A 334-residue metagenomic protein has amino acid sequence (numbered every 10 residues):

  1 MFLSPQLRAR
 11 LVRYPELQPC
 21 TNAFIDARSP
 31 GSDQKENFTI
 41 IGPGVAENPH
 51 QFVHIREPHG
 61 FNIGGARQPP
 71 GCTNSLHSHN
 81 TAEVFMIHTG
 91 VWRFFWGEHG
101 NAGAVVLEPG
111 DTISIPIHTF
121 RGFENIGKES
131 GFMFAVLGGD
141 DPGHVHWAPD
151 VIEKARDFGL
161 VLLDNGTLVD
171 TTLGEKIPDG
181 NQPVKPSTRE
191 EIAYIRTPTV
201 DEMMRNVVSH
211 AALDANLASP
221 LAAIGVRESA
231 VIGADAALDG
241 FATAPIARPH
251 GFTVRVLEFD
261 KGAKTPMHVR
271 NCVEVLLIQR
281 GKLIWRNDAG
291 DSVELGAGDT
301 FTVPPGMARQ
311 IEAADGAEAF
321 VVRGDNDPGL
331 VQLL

Functional and structural regions predicted by a protein language model:
M1-H59, L162-G251: A short, N-terminal "cap"/entry segment at the start of jelly-roll beta-barrel domains of the cupin/DSBH fold
F2-Q6, F120-N206, Q310-L334: Double-stranded beta-helix
V45-H50, N62-H79, G240, T253-R270 (+1 more regions): Conserved short histidine dyad/triad with adjacent acidic residue
Q51-R56, T73-H79, W96, A104-V105 (+6 more regions): Short histidine-centered beta-strand/loop micro-motifs that create catalytic or ligand/metal-coordination sites
G64, C72, R93-W96, A102-V105 (+6 more regions): Ligand-binding pocket scaffold of soluble enzyme catalytic domains
N80-R93, G97-E98, R270-D288: Glycine- and acidic-residue-biased ligand/ion/polar-headgroup-sensing regions
E98-P116, A289-G306: Short acidic-glycine-tyrosine-enriched beta hairpin
